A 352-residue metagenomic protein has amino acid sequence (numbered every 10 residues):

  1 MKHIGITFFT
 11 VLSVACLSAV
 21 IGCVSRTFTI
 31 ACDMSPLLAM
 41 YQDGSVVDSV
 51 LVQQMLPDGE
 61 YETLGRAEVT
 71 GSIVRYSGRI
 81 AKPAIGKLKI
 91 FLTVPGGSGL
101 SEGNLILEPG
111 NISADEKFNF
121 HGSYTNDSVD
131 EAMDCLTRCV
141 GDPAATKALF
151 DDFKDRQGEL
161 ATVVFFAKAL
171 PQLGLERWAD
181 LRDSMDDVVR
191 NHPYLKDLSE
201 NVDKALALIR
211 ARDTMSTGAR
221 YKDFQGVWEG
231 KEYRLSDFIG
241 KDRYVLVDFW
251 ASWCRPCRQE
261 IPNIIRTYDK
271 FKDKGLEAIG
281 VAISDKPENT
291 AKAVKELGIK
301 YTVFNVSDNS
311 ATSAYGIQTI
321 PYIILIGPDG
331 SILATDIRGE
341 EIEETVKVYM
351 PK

Functional and structural regions predicted by a protein language model:
M1-C32: Bacterial Sec-dependent N-terminal signal peptides
C23-R156: A non-transmembrane, solvent-exposed segment enriched in polar/low-complexity residues
Q157-K168: Amphipathic alpha-helical repeat scaffolds of TPR domains
A179-D242, K292-K295, K352: N-proximal helix/coil linker or "cap" segments that precede and/or mark the start of modular domains
D242-V245, P321: Alpha/beta-hydrolase fold active-site loops
R243, F249-R266: Conserved redox-active cysteine motifs that mediate thiol-disulfide chemistry, especially di-cysteine Cys-X(1-2)-Cys
R258-L297, F304-A314, E344: Structural microenvironment flanking redox-active thiols in thiol-disulfide oxidoreductases
A293-I299, V306-P351: Thiol/disulfide oxidoreductase modules built on the thioredoxin-like
